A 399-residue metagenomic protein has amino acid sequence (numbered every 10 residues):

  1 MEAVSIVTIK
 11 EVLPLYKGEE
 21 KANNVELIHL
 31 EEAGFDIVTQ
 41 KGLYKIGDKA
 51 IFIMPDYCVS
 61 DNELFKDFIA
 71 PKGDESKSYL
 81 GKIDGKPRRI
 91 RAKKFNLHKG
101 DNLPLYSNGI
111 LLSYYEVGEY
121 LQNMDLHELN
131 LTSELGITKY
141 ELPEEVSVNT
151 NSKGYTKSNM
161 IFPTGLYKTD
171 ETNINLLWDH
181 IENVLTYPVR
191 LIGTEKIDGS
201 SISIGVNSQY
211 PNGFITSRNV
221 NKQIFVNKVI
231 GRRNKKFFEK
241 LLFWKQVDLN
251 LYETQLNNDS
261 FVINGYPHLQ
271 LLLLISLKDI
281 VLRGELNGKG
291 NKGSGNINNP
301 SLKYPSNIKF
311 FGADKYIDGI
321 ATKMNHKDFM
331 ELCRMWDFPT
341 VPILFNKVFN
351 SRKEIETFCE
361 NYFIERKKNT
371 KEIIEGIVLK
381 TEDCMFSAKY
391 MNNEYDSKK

Functional and structural regions predicted by a protein language model:
M1-K399: Core nucleotide-handling region used for phosphoryl-transfer chemistry
